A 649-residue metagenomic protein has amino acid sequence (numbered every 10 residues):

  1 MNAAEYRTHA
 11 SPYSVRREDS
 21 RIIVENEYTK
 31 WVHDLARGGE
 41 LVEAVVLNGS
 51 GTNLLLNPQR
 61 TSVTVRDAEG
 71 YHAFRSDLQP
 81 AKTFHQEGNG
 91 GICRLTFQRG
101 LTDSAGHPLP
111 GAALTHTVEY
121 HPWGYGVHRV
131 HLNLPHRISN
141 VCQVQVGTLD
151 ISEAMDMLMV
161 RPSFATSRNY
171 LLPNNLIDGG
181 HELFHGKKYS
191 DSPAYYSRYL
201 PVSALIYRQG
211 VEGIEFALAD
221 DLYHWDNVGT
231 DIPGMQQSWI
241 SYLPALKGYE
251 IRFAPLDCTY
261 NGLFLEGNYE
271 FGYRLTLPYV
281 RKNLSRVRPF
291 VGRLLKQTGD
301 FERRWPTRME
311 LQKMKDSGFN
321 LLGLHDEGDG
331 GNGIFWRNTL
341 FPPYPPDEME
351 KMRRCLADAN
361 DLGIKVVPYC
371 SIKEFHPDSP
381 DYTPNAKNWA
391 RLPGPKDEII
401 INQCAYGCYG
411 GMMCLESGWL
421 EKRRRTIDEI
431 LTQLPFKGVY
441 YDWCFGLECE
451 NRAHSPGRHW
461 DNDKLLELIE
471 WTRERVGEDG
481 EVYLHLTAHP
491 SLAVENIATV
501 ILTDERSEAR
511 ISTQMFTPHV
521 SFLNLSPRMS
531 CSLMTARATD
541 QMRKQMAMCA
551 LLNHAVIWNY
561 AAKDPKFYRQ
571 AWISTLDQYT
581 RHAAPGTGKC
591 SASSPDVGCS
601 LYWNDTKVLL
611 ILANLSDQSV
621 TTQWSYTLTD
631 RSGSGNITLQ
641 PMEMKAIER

Functional and structural regions predicted by a protein language model:
Y6-R7, V15, I23-G331, P343-P346 (+6 more regions): Carbohydrate-recognition beta-sandwich/jelly-roll modules in extracellular/periplasmic carbohydrate-active proteins
E266-G267, A359, D442, V482 (+1 more regions): Conserved, mostly hydrophobic/aromatic
V291-W305, G333-M349, C404-R424, C449-K464: The substrate-binding groove and active-site-proximal loops of carbohydrate-active enzymes, especially glycoside
E302-D316, W419-Q433, M542-R543: Short, acidic/polar
N320-G328, K422-H454: Active-site groove signature of glycoside hydrolases
M352, V366-L434: Active-site-adjacent "subsite" loops/lids of carbohydrate-active enzymes
D461, L466-D630, E643-A646: Active-site-proximal substrate-binding groove within the catalytic cores of carbohydrate-active enzymes
G635-R649: C-terminal beta-strand-rich structural cap/linker in extracellular carbohydrate-active enzymes
